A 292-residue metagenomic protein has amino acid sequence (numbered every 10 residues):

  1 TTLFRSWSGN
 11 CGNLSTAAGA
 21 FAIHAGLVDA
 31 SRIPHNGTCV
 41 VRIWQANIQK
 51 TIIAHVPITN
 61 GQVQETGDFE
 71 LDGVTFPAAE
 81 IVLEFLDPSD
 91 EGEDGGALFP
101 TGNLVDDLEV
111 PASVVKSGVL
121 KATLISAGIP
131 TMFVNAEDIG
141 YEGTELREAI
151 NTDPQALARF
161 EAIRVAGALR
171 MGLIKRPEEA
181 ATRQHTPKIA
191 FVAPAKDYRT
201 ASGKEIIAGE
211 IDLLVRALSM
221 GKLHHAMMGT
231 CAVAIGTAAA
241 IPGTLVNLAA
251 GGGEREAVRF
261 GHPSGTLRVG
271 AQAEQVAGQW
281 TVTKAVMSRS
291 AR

Functional and structural regions predicted by a protein language model:
T2-L3: Short, small-residue-biased leader/transition segments that mark boundaries at the very start of proteins
G9-G19, R42, Q49-I53: Active-site histidine-anchored catalytic micro-motif
N13-L27, C231, G236-T237: DPxDG-like acidic metal-binding loop motif
D29, E91-L98, L108-Y141: Internal alpha/beta core interface subdomains
A30-E109, D197-R216, T237-R292: Conserved glycine-rich phosphate/nucleotide-binding loop and adjacent Mg2+-coordinating catalytic segment
V119-P177: A conserved active-site cap/scaffold subdomain adjacent to cofactor or substrate pockets
T144-L146, E161-A190, K196-E205, E210-R255: C-terminal catalytic subdomain
